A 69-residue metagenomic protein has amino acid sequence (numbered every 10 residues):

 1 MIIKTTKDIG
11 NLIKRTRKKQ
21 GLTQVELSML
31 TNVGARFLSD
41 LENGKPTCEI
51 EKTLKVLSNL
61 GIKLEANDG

Functional and structural regions predicted by a protein language model:
M1-D8: A detector for short, charged/polar N-terminal pre-domain segments
N11-E26, L30: Short basic helix-loop element that most often maps to the first helix and adjoining turn of HTH DNA-binding modules
L12, E26, F37-D40, T53-V56: Residue-level recognition of specific faces of alpha-helices
N32-P46: Recognition helix of helix-turn-helix/homeodomain-like DNA-binding domains that insert into the DNA major groove
D40, T47, E65-G69: Short, charged recognition helix plus adjacent turn of helix-turn-helix-like nucleic-acid-binding domains
E51-N67: DNA major-groove recognition helix of helix-turn-helix/homeodomain DNA-binding modules
